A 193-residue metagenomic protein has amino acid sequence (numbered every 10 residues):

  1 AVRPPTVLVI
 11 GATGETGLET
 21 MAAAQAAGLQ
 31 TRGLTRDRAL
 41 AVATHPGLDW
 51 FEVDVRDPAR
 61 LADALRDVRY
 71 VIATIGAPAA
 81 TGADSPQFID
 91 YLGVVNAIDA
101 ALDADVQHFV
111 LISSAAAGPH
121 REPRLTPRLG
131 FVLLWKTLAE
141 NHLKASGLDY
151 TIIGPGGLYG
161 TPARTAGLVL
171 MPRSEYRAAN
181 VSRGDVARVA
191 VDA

Functional and structural regions predicted by a protein language model:
R3-L29: N-terminal Rossmann NAD(P)H-binding glycine-rich loop of SDR-like oxidoreductase domains
T6, Q30-R32, Q107-H108, D149: Residues at the starts of beta-strands that form the adenosine-phosphate
V7-L8, A12, G33, A39-N96 (+1 more regions): NAD(P)H-binding glycine-rich loop region in Rossmannoid oxidoreductase-like domains and their noncatalytic homologs
T16, V71, L143, I153 (+1 more regions): Non-catalytic, hydrophobic alpha-helical segments
L18, A22-A26, D99, D103 (+2 more regions): Short, well-ordered alpha-helices that flank and scaffold nucleotide-derived cofactor binding pockets
A77-P172: Glycine-/Pro-rich loop/turn segments that contact NAD(P) or position catalytic residues in Rossmann-like domains
G93-V94, W135, E175-D192: Substrate-positioning beta->alpha
